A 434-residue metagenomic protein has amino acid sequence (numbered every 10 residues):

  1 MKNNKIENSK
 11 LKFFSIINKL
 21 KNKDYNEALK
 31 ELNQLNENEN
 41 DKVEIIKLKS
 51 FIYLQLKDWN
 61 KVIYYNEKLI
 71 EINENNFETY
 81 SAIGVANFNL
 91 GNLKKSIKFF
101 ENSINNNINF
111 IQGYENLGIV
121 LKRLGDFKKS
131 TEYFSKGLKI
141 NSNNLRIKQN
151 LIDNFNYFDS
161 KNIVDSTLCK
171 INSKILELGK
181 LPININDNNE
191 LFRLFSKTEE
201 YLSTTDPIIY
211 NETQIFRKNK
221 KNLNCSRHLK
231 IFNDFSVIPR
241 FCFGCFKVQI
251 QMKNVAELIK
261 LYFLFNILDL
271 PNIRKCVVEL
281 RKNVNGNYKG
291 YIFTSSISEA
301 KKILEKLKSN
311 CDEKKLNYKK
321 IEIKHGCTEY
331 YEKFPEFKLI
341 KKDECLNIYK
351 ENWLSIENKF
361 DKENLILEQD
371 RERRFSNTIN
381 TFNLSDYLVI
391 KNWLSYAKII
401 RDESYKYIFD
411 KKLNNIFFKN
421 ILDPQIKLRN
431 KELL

Functional and structural regions predicted by a protein language model:
S9, K42-E44, F77-E78, L93 (+2 more regions): Helix-start (N-cap) detector for alpha-helical repeat units in TPR-like alpha-solenoids, especially tetratricopeptide
L48, A82, N116, N150-L151: Canonical tetratricopeptide repeat
R146-L434: Structured alpha/beta or helical-core interaction and ligand-binding surfaces enriched in interleaved
